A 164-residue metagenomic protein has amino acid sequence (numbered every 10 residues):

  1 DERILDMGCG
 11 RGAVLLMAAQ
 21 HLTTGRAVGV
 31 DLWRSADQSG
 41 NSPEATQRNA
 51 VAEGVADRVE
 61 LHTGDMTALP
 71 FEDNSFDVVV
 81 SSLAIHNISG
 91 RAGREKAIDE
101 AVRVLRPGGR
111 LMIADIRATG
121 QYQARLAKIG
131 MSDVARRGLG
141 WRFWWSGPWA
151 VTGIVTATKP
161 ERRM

Functional and structural regions predicted by a protein language model:
E2-G10, V28: Conserved class I S-adenosyl-L-methionine
R11-T23: Conserved SAM-binding loop of SAM-dependent methyltransferases across substrates and taxa, primarily the Class I
L22, I88-S89, L105-P107: Helix-to-beta-strand junctions that scaffold the AdoMet/dcAdoMet cofactor pocket in Class I SAM-dependent enzymes
G54-M66: Conserved SAM-binding strand-loop segment of SAM-dependent methyltransferases
G64-V79: A short acidic, Gly/Pro-enriched loop at the edge of an enzyme's catalytic core that lines a small-molecule cofactor
R94-P107: A short glycine-rich, Lys/Arg-flanked "PGG" loop and its adjoining helix->strand segment in the class I
G108-D115: Conserved beta-strand signature within the Rossmann-like core of class I S-adenosyl-L-methionine
G130, V134, R142-M164: Core SAM-dependent methyltransferase catalytic element
